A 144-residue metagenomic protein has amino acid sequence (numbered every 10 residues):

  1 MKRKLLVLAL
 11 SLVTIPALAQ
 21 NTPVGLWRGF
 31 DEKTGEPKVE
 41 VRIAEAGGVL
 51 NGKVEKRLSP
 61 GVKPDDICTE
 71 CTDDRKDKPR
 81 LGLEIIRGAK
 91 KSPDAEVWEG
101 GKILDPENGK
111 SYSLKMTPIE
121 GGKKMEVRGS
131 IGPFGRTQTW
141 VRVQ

Functional and structural regions predicted by a protein language model:
M1-V7: Bacterial N-terminal signal peptides that target proteins for export
T14-P16: N-terminal signal peptide c-region/cleavage motif recognized by signal peptidases
A19-Q20: Boundary of Sec targeting at the N-terminus
V24, G29-L114: Central antiparallel beta-sheet cores of small beta-barrel/beta-sandwich binding domains
R28, R128, V141: Residue-level detector of conserved, well-ordered beta-strand and adjacent loop positions that form binding/recognition
A46, I119-G121: Structural motif
G122, I131-Q144: Edge beta-strand at a domain terminus
